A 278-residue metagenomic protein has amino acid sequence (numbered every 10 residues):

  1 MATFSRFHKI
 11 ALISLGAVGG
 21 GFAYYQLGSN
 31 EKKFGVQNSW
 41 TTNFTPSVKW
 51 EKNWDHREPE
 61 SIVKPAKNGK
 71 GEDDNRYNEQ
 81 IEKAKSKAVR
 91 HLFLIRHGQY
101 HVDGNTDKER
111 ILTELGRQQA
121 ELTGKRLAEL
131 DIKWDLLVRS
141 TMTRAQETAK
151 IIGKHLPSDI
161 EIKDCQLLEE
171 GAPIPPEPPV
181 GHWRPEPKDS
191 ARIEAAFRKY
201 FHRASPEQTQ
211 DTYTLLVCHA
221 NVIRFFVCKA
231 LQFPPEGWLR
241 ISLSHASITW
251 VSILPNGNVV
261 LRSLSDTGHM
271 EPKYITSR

Functional and structural regions predicted by a protein language model:
M1-S14: N-terminal mitochondrial targeting presequence
A11-C165, G171, P185, H245: Active-site-proximal alpha-helix that buttresses catalytic centers in soluble enzyme cores
H91-L92, E207-N221: Generic beta-sheet signal
G98, A220, T267: Active-site metal-binding loops of divalent metal-dependent hydrolases
E169-W183: Short alpha-helix plus adjacent loop in nuclease-associated cores
G181-D211: Internal catalytic-core helix/loop-beta-alpha segment that presents or stabilizes conserved functional determinants
P234-N258: Domain-level recognition of soluble alpha/beta enzyme cores, biased toward histidine phosphatases/phosphomutases
S263-R278: Acidic, His/Gly-rich catalytic cores of divalent-metal-dependent hydrolytic chemistry
